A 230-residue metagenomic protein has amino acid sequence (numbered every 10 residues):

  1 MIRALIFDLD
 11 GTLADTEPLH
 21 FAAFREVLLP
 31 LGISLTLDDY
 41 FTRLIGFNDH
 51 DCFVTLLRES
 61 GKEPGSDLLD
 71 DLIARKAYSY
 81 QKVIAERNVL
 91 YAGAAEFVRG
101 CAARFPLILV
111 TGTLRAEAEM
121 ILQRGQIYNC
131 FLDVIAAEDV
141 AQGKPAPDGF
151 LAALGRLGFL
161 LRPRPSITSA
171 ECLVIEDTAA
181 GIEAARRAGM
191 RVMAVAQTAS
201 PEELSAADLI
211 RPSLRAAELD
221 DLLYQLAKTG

Functional and structural regions predicted by a protein language model:
M1-R3, R115, E119-G230: Asp-based, Mg2+/Mn2+-dependent phosphohydrolase catalytic module
M1-T42: Active-site neighborhood of HAD-like aspartate-dependent phosphohydrolases
T12, T111-T113, A196: Conserved phosphate-coupling serine/threonine residues in phosphotransfer and NTP-handling enzymes
L13, L107-V110, Q142, V174-I175: Conserved SAM-binding loop
V27-S60, A92: Alpha-helical substrate-recognition element adjacent to the catalytic core
L29, C101-A102, R186: Anion (oxyanion) recognition and catalysis
I45-V83, R99: A metal-dependent, Asp-based hydrolase signature
K82-L109, R115, E119: Short, acidic loop-to-helix structural element flanking the phosphoryl-transfer center in phosphate-processing enzymes
